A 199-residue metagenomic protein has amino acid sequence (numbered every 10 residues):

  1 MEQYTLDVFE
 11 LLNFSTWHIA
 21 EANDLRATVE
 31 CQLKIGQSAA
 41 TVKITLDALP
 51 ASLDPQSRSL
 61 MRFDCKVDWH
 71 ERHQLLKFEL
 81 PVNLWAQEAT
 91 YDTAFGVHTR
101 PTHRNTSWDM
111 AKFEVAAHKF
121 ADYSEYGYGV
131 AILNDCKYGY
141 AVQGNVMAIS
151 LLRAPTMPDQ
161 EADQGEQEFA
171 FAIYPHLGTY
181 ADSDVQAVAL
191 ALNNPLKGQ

Functional and structural regions predicted by a protein language model:
M1-Q199: C-terminal (or distal) subdomains of carbohydrate-active enzymes
